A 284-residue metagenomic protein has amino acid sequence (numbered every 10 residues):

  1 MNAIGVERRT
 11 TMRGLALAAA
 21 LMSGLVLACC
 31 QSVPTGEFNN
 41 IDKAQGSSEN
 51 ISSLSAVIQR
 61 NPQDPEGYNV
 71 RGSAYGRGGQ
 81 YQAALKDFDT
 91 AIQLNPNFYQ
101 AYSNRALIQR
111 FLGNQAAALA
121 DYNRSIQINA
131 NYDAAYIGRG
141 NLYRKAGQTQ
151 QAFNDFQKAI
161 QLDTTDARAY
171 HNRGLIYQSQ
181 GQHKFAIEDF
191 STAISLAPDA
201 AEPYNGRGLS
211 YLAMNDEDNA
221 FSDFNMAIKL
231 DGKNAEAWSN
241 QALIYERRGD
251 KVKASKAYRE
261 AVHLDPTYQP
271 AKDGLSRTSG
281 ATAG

Functional and structural regions predicted by a protein language model:
M1-T10: N-terminal secretory signal peptides that target proteins for export/translocation
R13, L17, L21-Q82, K86 (+2 more regions): N-terminal leader/linker segments that initiate helical-solenoid repeat arrays
Q31-N39, Q45, F221, W238-S239 (+1 more regions): Terminal, low-structured helical/coil segments at or just beyond the last alpha-helical repeat
A44-S53, G79-T90, F111-R124, A146-K158 (+5 more regions): Structural signature of tandem alpha-helical TPR/SEL1-like repeats, specifically the intra-repeat loop/turn
P65-E66, Y99-Q100, D133-A134, A167-R168 (+4 more regions): Helix-start (N-cap) detector for alpha-helical repeat units in TPR-like alpha-solenoids, especially tetratricopeptide
